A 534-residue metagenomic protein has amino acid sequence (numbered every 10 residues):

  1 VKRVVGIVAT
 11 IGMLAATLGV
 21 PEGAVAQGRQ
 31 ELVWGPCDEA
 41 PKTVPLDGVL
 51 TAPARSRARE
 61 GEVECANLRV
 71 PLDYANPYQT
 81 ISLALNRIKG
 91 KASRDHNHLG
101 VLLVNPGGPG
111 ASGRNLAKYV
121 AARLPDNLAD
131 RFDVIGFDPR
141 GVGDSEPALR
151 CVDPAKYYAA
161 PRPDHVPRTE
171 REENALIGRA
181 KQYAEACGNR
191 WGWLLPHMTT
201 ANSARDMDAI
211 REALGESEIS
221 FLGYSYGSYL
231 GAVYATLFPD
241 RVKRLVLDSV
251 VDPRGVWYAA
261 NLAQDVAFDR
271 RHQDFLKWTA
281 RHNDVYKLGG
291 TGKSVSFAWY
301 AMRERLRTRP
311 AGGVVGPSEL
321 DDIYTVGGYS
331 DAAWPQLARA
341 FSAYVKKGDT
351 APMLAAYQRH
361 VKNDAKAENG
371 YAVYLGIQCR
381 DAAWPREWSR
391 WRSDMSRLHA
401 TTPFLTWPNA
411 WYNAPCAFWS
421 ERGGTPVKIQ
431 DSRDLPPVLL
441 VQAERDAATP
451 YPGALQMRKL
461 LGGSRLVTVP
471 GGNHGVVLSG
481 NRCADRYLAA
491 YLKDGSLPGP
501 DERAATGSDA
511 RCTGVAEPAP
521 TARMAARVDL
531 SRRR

Functional and structural regions predicted by a protein language model:
K2-G6, G19-H165, E170, A204 (+4 more regions): Catalytic-loop region of hydrolases
G35, P53, S296-P436, R486 (+4 more regions): Alpha/beta-hydrolase fold active-site neighborhood
S112, A204-R205, G223-A235: Glycine-rich nucleophile elbow surrounding the catalytic serine of serine-hydrolase chemistry
R150-R162, V233-S294, R339-P352, Q358-D364: A catalytic-pocket lid/entrance helix-loop region that shapes and gates access to the active site across common
L214-Y226: Alpha/beta-hydrolase fold nucleophile elbow
D434, L439-Q442, D446: Short beta-strand/loop motif that positions the catalytic acidic residue of the alpha/beta-hydrolase fold
A447-P452: Conserved alpha/beta-hydrolase "acid-adjacent" motif
P470-V476: Histidine-bearing beta->alpha loop at or near hydrolase active sites
